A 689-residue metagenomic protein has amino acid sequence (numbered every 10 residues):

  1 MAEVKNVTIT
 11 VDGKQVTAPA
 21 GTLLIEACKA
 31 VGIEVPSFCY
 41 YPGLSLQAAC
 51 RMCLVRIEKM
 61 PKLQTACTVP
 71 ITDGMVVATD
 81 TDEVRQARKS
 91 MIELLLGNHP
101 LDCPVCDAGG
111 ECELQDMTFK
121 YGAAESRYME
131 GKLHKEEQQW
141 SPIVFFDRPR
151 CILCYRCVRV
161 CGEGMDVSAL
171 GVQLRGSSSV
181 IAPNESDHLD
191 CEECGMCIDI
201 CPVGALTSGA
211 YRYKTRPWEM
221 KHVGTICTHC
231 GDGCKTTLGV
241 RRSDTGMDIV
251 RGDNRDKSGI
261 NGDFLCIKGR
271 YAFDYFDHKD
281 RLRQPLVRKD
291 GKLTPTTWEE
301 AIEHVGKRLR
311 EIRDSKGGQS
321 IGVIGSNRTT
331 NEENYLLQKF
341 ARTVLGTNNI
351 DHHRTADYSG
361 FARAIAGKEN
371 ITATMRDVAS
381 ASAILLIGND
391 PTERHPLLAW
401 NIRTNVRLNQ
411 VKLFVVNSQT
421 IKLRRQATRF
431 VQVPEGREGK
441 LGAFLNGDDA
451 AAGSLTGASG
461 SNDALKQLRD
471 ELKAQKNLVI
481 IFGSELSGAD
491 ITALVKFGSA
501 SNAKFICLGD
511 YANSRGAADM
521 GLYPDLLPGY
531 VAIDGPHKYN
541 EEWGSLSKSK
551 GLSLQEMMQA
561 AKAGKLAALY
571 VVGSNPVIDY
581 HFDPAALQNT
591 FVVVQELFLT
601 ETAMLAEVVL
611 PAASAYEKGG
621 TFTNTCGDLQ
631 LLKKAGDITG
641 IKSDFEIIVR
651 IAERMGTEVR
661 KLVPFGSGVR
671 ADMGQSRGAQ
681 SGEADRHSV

Functional and structural regions predicted by a protein language model:
M1-L23: Generic start-of-chain signal for non-secretory N-termini
I9-T10, D73-T79, P183-N184, H222 (+3 more regions): Short beta-alpha connecting loops at secondary-structure transitions that line or flank enzyme active sites
T22-E26, T330, S643: Short, structural beta-strand-to-alpha-helix junction motif
L24-E58: A basic, amphipathic helix-loop patch mediating RNA/tRNA/ribosome contacts
R51-T228, D232-T236, R241: Fe-S ferredoxin-like electron-transfer domains and their immediately adjacent linker/connector regions across
L96, P100, C154, K214-K618 (+3 more regions): Catalytic alpha/large subunits of respiratory electron-transfer oxidoreductases, centered on bis-MGD molybdoenzymes
L101-E130, G291, A635-S688: N-terminal leader/propeptide and maturation segments of large enzyme subunits in energy/redox metabolism and hydrolases
Q139-I143, E219, I384, Q426 (+2 more regions): Flexible glycine/proline-enriched surface loops and loop-helix/loop-strand junctions
